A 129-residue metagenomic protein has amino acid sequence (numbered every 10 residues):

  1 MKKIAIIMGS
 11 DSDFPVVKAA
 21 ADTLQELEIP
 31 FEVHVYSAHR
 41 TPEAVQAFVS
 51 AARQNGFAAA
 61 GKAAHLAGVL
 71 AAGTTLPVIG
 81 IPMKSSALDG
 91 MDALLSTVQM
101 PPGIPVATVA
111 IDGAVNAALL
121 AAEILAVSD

Functional and structural regions predicted by a protein language model:
K2-R40: Glycine-rich phosphate/diphosphate-binding loop of Rossmann-like nucleotide-binding domains
D11, Y36-A38, G61-K62, M83-S86 (+1 more regions): Short, ordered loop/turn segments at secondary-structure junctions
D13-V17, T41-V45, A63-V69, L88-M91 (+1 more regions): Short glycine/serine/threonine-rich phosphate/pyrophosphate-binding segments that cradle anionic phosphate groups
A21, E43-V49, A72, M83 (+1 more regions): Active-site-proximal loop->helix
V33-N55: N-terminal beta-loop-helix "entrance" segment that forms/cooperates in small-molecule cofactor or anionic ligand
F48-P82: Glycine-rich phosphate-binding loop
S86-D129: Short, glycine-/small-residue-rich phosphate/pyrophosphate-handling segment
